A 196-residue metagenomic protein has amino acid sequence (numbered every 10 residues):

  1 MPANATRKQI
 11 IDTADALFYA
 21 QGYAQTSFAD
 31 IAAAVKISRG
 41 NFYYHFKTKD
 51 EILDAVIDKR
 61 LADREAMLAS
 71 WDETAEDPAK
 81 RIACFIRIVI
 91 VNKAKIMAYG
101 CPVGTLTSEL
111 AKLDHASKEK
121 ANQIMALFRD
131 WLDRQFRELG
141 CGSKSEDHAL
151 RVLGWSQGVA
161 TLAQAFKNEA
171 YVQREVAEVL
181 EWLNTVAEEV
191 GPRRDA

Functional and structural regions predicted by a protein language model:
T6-Q9, T13-E51, A55: Helix-turn-helix
A55, A69-Y99, A149-V152: Hydrophobic alpha-helical connector segments
D58-E65: Short, basic, alpha-helical segments at the C-terminal edge of helix-turn-helix-like DNA-binding modules
R81, K95-A116: Amphipathic alpha-helical segments used for helix-helix packing
V103, H115-A126, R137-A196: Hydrophobic/aromatic-rich alpha-helical bundle segments in the mid-to-C-terminal region
